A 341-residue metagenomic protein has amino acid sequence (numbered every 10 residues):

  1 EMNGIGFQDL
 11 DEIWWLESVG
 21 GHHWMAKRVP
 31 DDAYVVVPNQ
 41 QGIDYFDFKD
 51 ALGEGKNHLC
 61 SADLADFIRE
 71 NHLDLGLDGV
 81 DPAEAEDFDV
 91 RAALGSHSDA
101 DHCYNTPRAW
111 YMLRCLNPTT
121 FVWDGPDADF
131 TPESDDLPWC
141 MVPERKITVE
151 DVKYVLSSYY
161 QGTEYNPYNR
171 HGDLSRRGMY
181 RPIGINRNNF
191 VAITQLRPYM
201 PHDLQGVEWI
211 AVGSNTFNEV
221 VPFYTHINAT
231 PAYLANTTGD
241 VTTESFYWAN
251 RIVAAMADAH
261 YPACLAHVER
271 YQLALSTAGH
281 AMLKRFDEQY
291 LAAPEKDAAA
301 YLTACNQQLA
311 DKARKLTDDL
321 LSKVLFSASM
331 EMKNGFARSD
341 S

Functional and structural regions predicted by a protein language model:
M2-I13, H22-S341: C-terminus-biased signal that marks the final domain/tail of proteins
